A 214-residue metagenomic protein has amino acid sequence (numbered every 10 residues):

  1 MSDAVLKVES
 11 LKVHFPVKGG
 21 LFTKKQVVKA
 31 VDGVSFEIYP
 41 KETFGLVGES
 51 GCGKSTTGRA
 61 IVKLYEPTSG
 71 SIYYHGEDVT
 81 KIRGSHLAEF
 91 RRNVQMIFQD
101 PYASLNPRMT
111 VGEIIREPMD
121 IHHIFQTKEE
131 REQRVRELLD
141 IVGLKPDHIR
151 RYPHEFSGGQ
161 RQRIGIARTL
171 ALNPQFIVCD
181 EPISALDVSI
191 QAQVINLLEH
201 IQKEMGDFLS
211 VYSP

Functional and structural regions predicted by a protein language model:
L21-K25, V79-Q95, I121, K128: ABC ATPase NBD coupling module
V62: Helix-to-loop junction immediately C-terminal to a conserved catalytic motif
G70-D78: Conserved ABC transporter NBD signature motif
D78, H123, E129-D147, H200: Conserved ABC ATPase "signature" region
Y152-F156, Q160: Conserved ABC ATPase signature
I166, V194: Hydrophobic anchor residue at the start of the ABC signature
A171-Q175: A short, proline-enriched helix->beta-strand linker immediately N-terminal to the Walker B motif in ABC-type P-loop
